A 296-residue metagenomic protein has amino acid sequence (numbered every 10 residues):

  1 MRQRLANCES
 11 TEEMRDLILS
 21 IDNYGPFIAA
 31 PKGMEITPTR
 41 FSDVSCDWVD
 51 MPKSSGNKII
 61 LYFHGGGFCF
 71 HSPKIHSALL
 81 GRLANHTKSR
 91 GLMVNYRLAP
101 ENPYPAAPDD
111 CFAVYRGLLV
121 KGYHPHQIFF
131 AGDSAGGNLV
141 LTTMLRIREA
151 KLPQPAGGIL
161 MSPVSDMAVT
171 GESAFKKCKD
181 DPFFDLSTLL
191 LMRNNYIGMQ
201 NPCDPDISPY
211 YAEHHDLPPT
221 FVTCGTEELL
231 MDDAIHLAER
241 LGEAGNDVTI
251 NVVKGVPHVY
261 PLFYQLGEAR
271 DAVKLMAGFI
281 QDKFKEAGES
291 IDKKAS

Functional and structural regions predicted by a protein language model:
M1-S54, K285-S296: A glycine/proline-hinged amphipathic helix-loop "lid/cap" segment that gates access to hydrophobic ligand pockets
N57-G66: Short beta-strand element of the alpha/beta-hydrolase
F70-G81, T87, D233: The serine-hydrolase catalytic nucleophile loop
P73, L79, L92-Q127, L266-A269: Catalytic nucleophile-loop/oxyanion-hole region of alpha/beta-hydrolase and closely related hydrolase-like folds
G132, G136, V140: Gly/Ala-rich beta-loop-alpha elbow adjacent to hydrolase catalytic centers
L145-Q200, D216: Hydrolase active-site cap/lid region
V222-C224: Short beta-strand/loop motif that positions the catalytic acidic residue of the alpha/beta-hydrolase fold
Q265-S296: Catalytic active-site module of serine/aspartate enzymes centered on a nucleophile-bearing elbow/loop
